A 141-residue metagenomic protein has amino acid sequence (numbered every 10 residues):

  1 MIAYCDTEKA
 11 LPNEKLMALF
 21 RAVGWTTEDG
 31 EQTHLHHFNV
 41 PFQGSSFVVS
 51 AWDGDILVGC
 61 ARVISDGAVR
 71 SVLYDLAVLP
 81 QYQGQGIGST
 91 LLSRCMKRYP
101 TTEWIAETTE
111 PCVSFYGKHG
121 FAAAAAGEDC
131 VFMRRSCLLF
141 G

Functional and structural regions predicted by a protein language model:
M1-Q32, G127-C130, F140-G141: Short amphipathic alpha-helix that is part of the acyltransferase structural core
W25-V48: Active-site rim helix/loop that mediates acceptor-substrate recognition in acyltransferases
S50, I56-S65, R70-V72, A77: Conserved beta-strand in the GNAT
W52-G54, R135-S136: Active-site beta-strand termini and strand-to-loop segments that position acidic
Y82-L91: Conserved acetyl-CoA pyrophosphate-binding loop and the N-cap/start of the following alpha-helix in GNAT-like
K97-E110: Conserved GNAT acetyl-CoA-binding A-motif
E103-I105, G117, A122-G141: Conserved catalytic-core motifs of GNAT/GCN5-like acyltransferases
